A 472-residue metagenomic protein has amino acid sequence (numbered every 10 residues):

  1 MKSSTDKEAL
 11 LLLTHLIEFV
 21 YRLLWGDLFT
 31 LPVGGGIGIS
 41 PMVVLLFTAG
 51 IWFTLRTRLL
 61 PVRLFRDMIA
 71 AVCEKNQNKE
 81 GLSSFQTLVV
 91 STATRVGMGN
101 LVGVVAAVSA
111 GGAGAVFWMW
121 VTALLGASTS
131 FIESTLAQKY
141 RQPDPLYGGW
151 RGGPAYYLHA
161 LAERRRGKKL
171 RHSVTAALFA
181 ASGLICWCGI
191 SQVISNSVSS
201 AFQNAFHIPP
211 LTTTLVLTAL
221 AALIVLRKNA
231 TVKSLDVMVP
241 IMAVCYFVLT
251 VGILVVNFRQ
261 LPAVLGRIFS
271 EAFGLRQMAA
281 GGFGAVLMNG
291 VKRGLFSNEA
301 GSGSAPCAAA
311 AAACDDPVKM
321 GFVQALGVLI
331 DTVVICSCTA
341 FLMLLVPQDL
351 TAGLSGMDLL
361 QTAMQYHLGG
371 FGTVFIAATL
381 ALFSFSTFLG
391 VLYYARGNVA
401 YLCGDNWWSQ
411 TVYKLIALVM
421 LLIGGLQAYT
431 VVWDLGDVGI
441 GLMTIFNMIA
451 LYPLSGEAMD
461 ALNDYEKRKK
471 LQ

Functional and structural regions predicted by a protein language model:
M1-M98, V108-A115, G126, A450-Q472: N-terminal alpha-helical transmembrane segments of multi-pass membrane transport and channel/translocase proteins
L45-L46, F53-I69, T175, G183 (+7 more regions): Membrane-interface loop-to-helix entry segments
A49-T54, T92, L125-W150, H159-N196 (+3 more regions): Helix-loop-helix module between adjacent transmembrane segments
R56-P61, N100-V104, W187-S199, A222-S234 (+4 more regions): Transmembrane helix-loop junctions in multi-pass membrane proteins
L59-S84, A106, G112-A115, S128-L170 (+3 more regions): Flexible loop linkers connecting adjacent transmembrane helices in multi-pass alpha-helical membrane transporters
N78-A110, L136-K139, L146-L161, V174 (+2 more regions): Alpha-helical membrane segments and immediately flanking helix-loop junctions that form or couple to the substrate/ion
L125-E133, T213-K228, V239-R259, K292-L295 (+2 more regions): Selective recognition of specific alpha-helical transmembrane segments in multi-pass small-molecule
E133-P145, V251-R267, G281, A311-A312 (+1 more regions): Extracellular/periplasmic helix-exit of transmembrane alpha-helices
